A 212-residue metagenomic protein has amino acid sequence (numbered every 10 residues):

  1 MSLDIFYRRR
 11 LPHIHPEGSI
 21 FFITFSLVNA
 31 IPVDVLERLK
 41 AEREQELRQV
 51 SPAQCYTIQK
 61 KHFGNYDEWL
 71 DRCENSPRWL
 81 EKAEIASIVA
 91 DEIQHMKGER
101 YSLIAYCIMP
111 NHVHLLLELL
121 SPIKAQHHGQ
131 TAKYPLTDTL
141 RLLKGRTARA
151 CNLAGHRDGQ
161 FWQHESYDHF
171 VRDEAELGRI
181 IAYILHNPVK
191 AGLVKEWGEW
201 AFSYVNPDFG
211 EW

Functional and structural regions predicted by a protein language model:
M1-W212: Short catalytic/metal-binding and nucleic-acid-binding patches
